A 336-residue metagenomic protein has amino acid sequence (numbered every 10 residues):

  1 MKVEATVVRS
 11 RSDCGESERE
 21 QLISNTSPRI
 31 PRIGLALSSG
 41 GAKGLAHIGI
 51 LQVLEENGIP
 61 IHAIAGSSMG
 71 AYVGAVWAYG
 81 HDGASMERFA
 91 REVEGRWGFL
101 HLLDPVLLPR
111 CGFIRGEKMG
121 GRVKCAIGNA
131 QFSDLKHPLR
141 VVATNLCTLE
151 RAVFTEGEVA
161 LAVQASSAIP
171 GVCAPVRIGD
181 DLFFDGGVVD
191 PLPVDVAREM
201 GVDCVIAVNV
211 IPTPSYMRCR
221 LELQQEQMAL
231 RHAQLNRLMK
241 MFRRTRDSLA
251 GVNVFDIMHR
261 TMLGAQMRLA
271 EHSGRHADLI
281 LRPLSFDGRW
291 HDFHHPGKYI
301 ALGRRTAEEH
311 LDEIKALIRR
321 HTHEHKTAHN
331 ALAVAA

Functional and structural regions predicted by a protein language model:
K2-I64: Helix-rich "cap/lid" substructures immediately adjacent to catalytic or cofactor-binding pockets
R29-I33, G83-R122, T144-E158, L192-A336: Non-catalytic peripheral regions of patatin-like phospholipases
S38, I61-Y79: Catalytic nucleophile loop
H47, G70-A71, D190: Catalytic nucleophile loop
G49-N57, Y79-S85, G157-A160: A glycine- and small-aliphatic-rich helix-loop capping segment at beta-alpha/alpha-beta transitions that lines
I127-P138: A short alpha-helix-loop-beta-strand transition element characteristic of N-terminal alpha/beta dinucleotide-binding
L139-T144, A174: Short beta-strand scaffold segments in enzyme catalytic cores
G157-E158, Q164-C204: ATP/pyrophosphate-binding catalytic subdomain of soluble kinases
